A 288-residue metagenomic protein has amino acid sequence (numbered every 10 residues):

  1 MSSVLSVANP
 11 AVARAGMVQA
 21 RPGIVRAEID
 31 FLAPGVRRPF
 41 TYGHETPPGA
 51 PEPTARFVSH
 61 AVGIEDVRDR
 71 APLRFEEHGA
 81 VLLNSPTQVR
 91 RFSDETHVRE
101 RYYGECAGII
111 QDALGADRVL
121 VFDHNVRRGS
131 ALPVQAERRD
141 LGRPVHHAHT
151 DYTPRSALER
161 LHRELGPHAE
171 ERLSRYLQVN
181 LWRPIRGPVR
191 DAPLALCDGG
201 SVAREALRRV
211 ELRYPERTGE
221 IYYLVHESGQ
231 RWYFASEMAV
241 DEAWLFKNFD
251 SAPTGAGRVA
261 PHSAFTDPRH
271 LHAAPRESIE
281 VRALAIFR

Functional and structural regions predicted by a protein language model:
M1-V18, V25: Intrinsically disordered, low-structural-confidence terminal and linker regions
V18-I221, H226-S236: Non-heme Fe(II) oxygenase catalytic core, chiefly the N-lobe of the double-stranded beta-helix
I221-R288: Catalytic core of Fe(II)/2-oxoglutarate
